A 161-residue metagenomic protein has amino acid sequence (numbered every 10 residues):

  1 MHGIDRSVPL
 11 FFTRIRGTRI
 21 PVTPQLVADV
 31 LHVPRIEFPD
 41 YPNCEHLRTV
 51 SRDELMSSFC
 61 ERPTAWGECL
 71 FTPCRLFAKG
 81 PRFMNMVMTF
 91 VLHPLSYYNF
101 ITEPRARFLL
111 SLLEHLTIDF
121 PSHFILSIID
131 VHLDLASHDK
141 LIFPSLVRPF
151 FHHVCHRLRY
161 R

Functional and structural regions predicted by a protein language model:
M1-R161: A structural signal for long, well-ordered, hydrophobic/aromatic- and basic-residue-enriched core segments of folded
